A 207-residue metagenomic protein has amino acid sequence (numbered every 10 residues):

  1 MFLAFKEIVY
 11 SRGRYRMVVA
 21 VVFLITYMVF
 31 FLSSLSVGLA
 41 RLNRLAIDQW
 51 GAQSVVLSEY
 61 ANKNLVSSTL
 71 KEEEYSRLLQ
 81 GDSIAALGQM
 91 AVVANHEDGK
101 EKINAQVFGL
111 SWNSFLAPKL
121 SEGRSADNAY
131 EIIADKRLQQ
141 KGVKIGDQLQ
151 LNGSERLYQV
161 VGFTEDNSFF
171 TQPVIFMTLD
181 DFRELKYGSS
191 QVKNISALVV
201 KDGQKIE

Functional and structural regions predicted by a protein language model:
M1-F30, A40: N-terminal Sec/SRP start-transfer signal
L45-V93, N104-Q106: Membrane-proximal extracellular/periplasmic loop immediately following the first transmembrane helix
G51, K100-A105, F115, D127-A129 (+4 more regions): Extracytoplasmic
L65-T69, N104, A117, N128 (+3 more regions): Solvent-exposed, non-transmembrane alpha-helical starts
G81, A86-D127, F176-L179: The feature marks short, hydrophobic/small-residue-biased sequence motifs that occur predominantly
W112-A117, A134-Q148, E184: Short, solvent-exposed hinge/capping segments at secondary-structure junctions
S121-I132, Q150-N167: Beta-strand-rich non-transmembrane domains
S154, F163-E207: Mechanotransmission and gating elements of multispan inner-membrane complexes involved in transport and envelope
